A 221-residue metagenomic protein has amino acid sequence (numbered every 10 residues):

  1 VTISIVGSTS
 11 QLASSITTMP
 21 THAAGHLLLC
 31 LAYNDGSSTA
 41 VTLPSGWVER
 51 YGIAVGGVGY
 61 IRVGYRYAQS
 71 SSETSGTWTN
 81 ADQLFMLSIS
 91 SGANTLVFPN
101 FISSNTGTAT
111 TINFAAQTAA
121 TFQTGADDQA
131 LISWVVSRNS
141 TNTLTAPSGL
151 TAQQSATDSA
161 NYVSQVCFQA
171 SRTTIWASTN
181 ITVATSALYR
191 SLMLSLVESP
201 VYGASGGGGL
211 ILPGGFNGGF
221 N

Functional and structural regions predicted by a protein language model:
V1-F220: Primarily extracytoplasmic/secreted proteins and surface-exposed domains characterized by disulfide-bonded cysteine
